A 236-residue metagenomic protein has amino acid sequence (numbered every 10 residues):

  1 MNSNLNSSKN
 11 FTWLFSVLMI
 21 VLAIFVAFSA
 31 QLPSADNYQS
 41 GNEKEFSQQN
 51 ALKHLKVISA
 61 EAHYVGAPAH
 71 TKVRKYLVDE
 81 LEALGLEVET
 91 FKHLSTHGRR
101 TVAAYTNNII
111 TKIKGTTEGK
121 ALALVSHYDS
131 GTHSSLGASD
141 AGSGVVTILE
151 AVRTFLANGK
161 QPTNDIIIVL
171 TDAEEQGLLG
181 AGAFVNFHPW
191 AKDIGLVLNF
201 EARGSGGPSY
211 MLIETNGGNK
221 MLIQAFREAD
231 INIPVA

Functional and structural regions predicted by a protein language model:
M1-S8: N-terminal Lys/Arg-rich, disordered targeting/topogenic segments
T12-S29: Hydrophobic membrane-insertion alpha-helices, especially the h-region of bacterial N-terminal signal peptides
A30-S34: C-terminal region of N-terminal signal peptides and the immediate post-cleavage residues of exported proteins
D36-A236: Soluble extramembrane regions of membrane proteins in the secretory/endomembrane system
